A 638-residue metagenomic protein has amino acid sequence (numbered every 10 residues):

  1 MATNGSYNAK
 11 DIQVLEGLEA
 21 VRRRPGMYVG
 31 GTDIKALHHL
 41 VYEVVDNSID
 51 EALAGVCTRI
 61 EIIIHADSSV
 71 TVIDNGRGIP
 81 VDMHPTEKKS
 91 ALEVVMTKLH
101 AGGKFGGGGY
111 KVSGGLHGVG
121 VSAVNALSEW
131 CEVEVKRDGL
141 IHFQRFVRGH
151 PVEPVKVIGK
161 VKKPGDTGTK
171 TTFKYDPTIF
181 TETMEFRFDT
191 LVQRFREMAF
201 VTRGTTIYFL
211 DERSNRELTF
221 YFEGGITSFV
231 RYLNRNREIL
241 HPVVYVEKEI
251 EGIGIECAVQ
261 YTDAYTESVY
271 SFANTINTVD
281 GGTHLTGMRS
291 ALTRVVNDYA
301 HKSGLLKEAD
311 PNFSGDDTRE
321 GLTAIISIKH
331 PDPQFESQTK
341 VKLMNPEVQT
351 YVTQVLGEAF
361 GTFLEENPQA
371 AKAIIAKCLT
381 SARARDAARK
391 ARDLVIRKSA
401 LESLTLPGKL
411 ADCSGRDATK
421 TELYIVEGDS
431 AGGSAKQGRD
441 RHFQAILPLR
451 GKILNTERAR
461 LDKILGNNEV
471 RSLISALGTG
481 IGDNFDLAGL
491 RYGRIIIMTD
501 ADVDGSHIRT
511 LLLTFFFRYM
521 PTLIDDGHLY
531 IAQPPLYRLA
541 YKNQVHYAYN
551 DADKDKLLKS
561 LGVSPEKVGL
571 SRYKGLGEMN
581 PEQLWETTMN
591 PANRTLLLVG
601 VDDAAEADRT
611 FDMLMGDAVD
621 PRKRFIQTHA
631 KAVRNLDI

Functional and structural regions predicted by a protein language model:
M1-D11, L18, Y42, D50-A52 (+12 more regions): GHKL-family ATPase ATP-binding module
R23-Y42: Conserved short strand/loop->alpha-helix "switch" segment adjacent to the catalytic nucleotide/phosphoryl-transfer site
D50-E51, G78-I79, V503-D504: Residues immediately C-terminal
I79-A101: Short conserved segment of the HATPase_c
P85, Q334-Q349, Y547-D553, L557-L558: Helical (often loop-to-helix) elements that flank the catalytic cores of nucleotide-handling enzymes
R383-E402, D417-E422, G433, Q437-R439 (+2 more regions): C-terminal interaction appendages of subunits in large macromolecular complexes
